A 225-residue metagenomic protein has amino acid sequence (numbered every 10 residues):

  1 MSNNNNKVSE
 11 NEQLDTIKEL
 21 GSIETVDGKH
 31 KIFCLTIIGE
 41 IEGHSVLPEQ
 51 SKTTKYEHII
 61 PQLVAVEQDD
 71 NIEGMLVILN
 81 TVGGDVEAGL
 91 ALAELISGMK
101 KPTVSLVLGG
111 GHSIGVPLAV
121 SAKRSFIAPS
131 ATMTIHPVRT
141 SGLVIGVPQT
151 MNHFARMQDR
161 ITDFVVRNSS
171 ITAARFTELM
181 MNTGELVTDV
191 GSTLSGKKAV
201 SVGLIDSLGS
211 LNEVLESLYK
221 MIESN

Functional and structural regions predicted by a protein language model:
M1-V116, S121-N225: N-terminal organellar transit peptides
